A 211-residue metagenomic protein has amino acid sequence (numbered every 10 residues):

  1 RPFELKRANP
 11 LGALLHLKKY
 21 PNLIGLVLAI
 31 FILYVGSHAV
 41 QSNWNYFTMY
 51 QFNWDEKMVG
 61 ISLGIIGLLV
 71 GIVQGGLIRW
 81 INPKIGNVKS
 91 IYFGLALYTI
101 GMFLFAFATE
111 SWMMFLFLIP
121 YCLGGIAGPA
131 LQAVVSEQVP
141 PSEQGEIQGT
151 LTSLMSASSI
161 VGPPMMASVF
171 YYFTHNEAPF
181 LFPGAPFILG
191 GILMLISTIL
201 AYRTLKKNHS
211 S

Functional and structural regions predicted by a protein language model:
R1-A29, Q51: Juxtamembrane intracellular "pre-TM" segments in multi-pass secondary transporters
S42-V59: Short amphipathic helix-loop junctions that connect adjacent transmembrane helices in Major Facilitator Superfamily/SLC
V73-N87: Helix-to-loop junctions at the C-terminal end of transmembrane segments in multipass secondary transporters
K89-L104: Structural signature of the two symmetry-related core transmembrane helices
F105-L118, A127: Helix-loop junctions at membrane interfaces in 12-TM secondary transporters
I126-P140: Intracellular juxtamembrane helix-capping segments at the cytosolic ends of symmetry-related transmembrane helices
S168-M194: A membrane-interface helix-boundary motif in multi-pass transporters
I188-S211: Multi-pass alpha-helical transporter architecture, strongest for 12-TM Major Facilitator/SLC carriers used
